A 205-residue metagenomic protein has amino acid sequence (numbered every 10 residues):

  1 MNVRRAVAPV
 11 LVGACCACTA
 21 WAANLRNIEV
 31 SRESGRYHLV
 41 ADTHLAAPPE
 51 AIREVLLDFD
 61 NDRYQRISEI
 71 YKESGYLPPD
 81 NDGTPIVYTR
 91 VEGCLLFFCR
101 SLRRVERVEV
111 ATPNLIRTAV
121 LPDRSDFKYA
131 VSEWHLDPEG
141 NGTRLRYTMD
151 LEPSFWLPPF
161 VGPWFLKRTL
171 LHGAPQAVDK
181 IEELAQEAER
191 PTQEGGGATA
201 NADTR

Functional and structural regions predicted by a protein language model:
M1-V3: N-terminal secretory signal peptides that target proteins for export/translocation
A8-A17: Bacterial N-terminal signal peptides
C18-T84: Hydrophobic ligand-binding cavity/cleft-lining segments
R32, R36, H44, S74-R124 (+1 more regions): Glycine-rich portal/gate segments that line the openings of hydrophobic small-molecule binding cavities
A47-P49, L56-R63, V91, T169 (+2 more regions): Sec/Tat-exported extracytoplasmic proteins
P49-L57, E133, A174-V178: Extracytoplasmic/secreted envelope proteins and their assembly/folding machinery, especially bacterial periplasmic
I52-L56, D62, V108, T118 (+1 more regions): Hydrophobic pocket/interface hotspot
V120-H172: Beta-strand/loop substructures that line and gate deep hydrophobic ligand-binding cavities in soluble
